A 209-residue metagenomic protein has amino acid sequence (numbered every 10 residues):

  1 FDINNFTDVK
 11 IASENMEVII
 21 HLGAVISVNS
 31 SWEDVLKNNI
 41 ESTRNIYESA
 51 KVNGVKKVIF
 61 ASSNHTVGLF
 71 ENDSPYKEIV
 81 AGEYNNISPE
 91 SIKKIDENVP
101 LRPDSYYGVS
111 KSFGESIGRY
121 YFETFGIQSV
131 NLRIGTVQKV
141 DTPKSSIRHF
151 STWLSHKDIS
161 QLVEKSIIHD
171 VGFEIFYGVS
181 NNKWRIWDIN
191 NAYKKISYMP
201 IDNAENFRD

Functional and structural regions predicted by a protein language model:
F1-N38, S49, T66-L69: NAD(P)H-binding glycine-rich loop region in Rossmannoid oxidoreductase-like domains and their noncatalytic homologs
N38-T43, N53, I59-S62, S110 (+1 more regions): Short alpha-helix in the Rossmann-fold core of NAD(P)-dependent oxidoreductases
N45-D104: Conserved Rossmann-fold NAD(P)-dependent oxidoreductase catalytic core, especially the SDR/UDP-sugar
T66-G68, R102-Y106, T124-F150: Flexible, glycine-rich beta-alpha linker
Y106, S110-F113: Active-site helix of classical SDR
E123, I127, R133-D141, W153-E174 (+1 more regions): Alpha-helical substrate-binding/gating segment
E174-F176, N181-M199: Conserved C-terminal active-site "lid" loop/helix of NAD(P)H-dependent oxidoreductases that clamps the redox cofactor
A204-D209: Amphipathic terminal alpha-helices
